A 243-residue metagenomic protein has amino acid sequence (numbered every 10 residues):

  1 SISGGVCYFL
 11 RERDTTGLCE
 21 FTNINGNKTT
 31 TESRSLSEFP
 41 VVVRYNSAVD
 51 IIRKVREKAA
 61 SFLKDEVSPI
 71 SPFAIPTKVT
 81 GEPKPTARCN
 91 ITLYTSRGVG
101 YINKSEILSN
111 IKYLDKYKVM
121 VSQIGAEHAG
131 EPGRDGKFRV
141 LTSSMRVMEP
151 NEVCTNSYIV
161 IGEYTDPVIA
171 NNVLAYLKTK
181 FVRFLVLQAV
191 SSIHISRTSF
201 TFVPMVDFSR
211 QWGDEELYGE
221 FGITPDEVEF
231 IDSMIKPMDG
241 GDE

Functional and structural regions predicted by a protein language model:
I2-P225: C-terminal substrate-recognition regions of SAM-dependent nucleic acid methyltransferases
I231-E243: Short, amphipathic C-terminal "tail helix"
